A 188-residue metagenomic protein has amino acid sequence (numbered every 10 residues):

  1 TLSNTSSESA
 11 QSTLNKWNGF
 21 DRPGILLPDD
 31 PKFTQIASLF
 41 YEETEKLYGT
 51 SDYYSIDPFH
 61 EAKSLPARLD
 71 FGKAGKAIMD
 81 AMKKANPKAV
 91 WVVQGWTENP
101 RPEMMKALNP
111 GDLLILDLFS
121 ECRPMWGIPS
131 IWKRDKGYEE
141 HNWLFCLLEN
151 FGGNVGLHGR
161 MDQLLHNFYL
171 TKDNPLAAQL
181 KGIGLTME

Functional and structural regions predicted by a protein language model:
T1-E188: Catalytic-core regions of glycoside hydrolase
